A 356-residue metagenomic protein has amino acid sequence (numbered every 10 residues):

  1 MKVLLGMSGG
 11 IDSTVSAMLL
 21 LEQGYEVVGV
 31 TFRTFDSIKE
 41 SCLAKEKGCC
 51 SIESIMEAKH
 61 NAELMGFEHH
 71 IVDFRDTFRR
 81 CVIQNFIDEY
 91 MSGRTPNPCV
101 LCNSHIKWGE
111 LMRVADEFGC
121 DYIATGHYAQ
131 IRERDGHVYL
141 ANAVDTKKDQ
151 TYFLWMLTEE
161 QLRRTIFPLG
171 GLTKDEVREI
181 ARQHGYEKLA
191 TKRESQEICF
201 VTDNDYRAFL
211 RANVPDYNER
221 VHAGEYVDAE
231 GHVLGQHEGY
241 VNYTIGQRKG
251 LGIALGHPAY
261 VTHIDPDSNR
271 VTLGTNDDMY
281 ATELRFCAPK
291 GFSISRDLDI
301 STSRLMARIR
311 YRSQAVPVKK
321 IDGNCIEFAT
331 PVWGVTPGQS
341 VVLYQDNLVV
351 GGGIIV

Functional and structural regions predicted by a protein language model:
M1-W155, I166, D175-E176, V261: ATP-dependent adenylation/nucleotidyltransferase module used to activate substrates
A124-Q130, G136-V356: AMP-forming adenylation/ATP pyrophosphatase catalytic core
